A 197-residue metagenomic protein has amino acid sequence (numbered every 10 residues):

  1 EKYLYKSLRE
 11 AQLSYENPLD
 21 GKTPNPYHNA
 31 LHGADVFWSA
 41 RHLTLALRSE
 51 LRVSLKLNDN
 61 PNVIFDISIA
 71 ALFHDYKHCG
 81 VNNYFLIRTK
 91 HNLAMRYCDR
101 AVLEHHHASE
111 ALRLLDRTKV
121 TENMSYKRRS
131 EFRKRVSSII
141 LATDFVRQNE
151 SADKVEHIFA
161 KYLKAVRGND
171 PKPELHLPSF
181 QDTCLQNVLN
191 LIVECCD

Functional and structural regions predicted by a protein language model:
E1-A101: Acidic/His-rich, divalent-metal-binding segments that scaffold phosphate/diphosphate chemistry
L55-C196: Divalent metal-dependent catalytic cores for phosphoryl transfer on phosphate-bearing substrates
